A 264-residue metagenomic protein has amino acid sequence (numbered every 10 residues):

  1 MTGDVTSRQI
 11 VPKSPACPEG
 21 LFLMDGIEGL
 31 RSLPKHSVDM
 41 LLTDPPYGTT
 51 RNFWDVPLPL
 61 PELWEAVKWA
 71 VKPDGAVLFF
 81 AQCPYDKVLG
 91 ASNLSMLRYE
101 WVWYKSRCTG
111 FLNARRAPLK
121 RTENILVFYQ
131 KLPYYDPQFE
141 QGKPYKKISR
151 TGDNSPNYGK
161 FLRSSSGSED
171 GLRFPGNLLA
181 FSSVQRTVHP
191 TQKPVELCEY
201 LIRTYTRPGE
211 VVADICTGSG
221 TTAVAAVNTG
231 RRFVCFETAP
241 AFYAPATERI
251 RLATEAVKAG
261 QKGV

Functional and structural regions predicted by a protein language model:
M1-C235, A239-A244: Core catalytic lobe of class I
I10-A16, T247-Q261: Short, conserved SAM-binding/catalytic segment of Class I S-adenosyl-L-methionine-dependent methyltransferases
P137-G142, V257-V264: Short, flexible loop/turn segments with low-complexity composition
